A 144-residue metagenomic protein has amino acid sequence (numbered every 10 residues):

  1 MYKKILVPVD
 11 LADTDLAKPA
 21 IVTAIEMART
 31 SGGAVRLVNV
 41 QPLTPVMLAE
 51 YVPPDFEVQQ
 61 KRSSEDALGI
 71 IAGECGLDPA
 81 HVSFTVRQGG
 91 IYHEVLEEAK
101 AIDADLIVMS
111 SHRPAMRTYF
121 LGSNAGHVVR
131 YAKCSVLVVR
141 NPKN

Functional and structural regions predicted by a protein language model:
K3-Y51: Small/aliphatic-rich secondary-structure junction motif
V9, N39, S110-H112, R140-N141: Short secondary-structure boundary segments
P54-D66: A short acidic, glycine-rich active-site loop that binds or catalyzes chemistry on phosphate/adenosine moieties
H81-F84: Rossmann-fold cofactor-recognition segment
V86-E94: Charged docking surfaces used in two-component/phosphorelay signaling
E98-A104: Glycine-rich phosphate-binding loop signature in dinucleotide/nucleotide-binding domains
M109-H127: Glycine-rich, Arg-bearing micro-motifs that act as flexible, cationic patches
